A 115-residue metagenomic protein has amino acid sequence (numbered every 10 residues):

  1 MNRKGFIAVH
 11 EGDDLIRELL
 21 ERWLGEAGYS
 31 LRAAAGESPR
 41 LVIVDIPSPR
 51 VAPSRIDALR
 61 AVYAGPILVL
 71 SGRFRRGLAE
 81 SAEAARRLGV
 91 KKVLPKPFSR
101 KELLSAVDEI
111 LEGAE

Functional and structural regions predicted by a protein language model:
V9-R32: Two-component/phosphorelay signaling modules centered on CheY-like receiver
L19, F98-V107: C-terminal output helix
E37-P49: Active-site beta3 strand of CheY-like receiver
P53-G65: Short amphipathic alpha-helix used as the core "switch/output" element in two-component signaling
S54, F74-K92: Alpha4 helix (beta4-alpha4-beta5 surface) of REC/receiver domains from two-component response regulators
A64-G77: A short, hydrophobic beta-strand element within the central beta-sheet of small alpha/beta folds
S81, L103-E115: Receiver (REC) domain switch/output surface
